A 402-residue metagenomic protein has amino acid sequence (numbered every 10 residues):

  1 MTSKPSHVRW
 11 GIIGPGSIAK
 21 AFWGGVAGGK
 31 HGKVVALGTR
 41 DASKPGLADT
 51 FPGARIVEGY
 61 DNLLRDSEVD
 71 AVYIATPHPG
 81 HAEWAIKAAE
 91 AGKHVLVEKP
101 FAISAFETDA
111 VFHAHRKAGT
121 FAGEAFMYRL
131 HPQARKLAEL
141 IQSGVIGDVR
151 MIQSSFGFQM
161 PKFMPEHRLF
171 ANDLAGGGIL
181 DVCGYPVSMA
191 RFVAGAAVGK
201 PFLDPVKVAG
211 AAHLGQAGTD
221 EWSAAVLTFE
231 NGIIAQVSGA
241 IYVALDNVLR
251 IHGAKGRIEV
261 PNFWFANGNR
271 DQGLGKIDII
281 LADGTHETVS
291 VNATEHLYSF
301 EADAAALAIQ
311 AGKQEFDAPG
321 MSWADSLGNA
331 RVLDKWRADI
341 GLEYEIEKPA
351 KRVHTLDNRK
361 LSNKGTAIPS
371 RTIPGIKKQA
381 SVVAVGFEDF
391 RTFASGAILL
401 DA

Functional and structural regions predicted by a protein language model:
M1-F51, P374, V382-V385: N-terminal Rossmann-like dinucleotide-binding module
M1-K4, A71-Y73, A304-V383, D389-A402: C-terminal helix-rich "cap/oligomerization" subdomain common to oxidoreductases
F51-A114: Beta-loop-alpha module in the N-terminal Rossmann-like domain of NAD(P)-dependent dehydrogenases, especially those
E58, V97-E98, A122-E124, V260: Hydrophobic residues in well-ordered beta-strands that form the structural core
P79, A102-F163: A contiguous active-site-proximal alpha/beta segment in oxidoreductase catalytic domains
P165-I234, S238-L245, R250, G328: Rossmann-like dinucleotide-binding domain that binds NAD(P)(H)
L214-D220, F229-D303, L307, K313-A324: NAD(P)-dinucleotide binding in Rossmann-like oxidoreductases
